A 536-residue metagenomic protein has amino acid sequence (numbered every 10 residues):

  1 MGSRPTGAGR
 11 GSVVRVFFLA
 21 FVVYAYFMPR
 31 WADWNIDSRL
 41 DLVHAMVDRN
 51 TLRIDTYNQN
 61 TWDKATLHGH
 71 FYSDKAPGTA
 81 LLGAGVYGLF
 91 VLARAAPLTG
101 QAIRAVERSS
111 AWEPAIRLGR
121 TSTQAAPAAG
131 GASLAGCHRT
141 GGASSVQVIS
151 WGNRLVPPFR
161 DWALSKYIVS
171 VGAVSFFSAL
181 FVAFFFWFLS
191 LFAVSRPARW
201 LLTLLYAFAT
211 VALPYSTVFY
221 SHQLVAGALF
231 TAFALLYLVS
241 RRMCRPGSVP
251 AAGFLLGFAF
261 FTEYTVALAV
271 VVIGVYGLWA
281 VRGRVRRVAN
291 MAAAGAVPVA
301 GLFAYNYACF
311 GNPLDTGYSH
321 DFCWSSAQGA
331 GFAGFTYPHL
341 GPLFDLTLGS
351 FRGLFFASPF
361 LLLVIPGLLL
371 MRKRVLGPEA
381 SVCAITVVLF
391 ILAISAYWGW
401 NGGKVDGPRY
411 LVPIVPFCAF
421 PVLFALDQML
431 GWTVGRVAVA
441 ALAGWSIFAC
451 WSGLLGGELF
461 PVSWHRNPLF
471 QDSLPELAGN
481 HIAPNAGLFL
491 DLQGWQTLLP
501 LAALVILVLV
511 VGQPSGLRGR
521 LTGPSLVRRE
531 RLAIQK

Functional and structural regions predicted by a protein language model:
M1-A25, Y167-V174, S190, R286-A294 (+2 more regions): Start-transfer (signal-anchor) and selected internal transmembrane alpha helices of multi-pass inner/ER membrane
V14-F18, L98-V106, A115-P157, V182-F208 (+2 more regions): Transmembrane-helix signature of polytopic, membrane-embedded enzymes that assemble or transfer cell-envelope glycans
F21, V43, L202-A207, L235 (+4 more regions): Membrane-interface alpha helices of multi-pass inner-membrane proteins
A193, H222, A232-V249, A259: Membrane-interface transmembrane helices that cradle and orient dolichyl/undecaprenyl
P214-L224, G353, G407: Short acidic/glycine- and proline-prone juxtamembrane loop motifs at membrane-interface regions of multi-pass membrane
L235-R241, L268-V299, I365-L376, F420: Perimembrane helix-loop-helix junctions
G274-L278, F355-G377, C418-A425, R436-I447 (+2 more regions): Hydrophobic, aromatic-rich transmembrane alpha-helices and their immediate juxtamembrane boundary segments
R287-G367, C383-I394, G444-W464: Membrane-lumen/periplasm interface segments of specific transmembrane helices in polyprenyl phosphate-linked
